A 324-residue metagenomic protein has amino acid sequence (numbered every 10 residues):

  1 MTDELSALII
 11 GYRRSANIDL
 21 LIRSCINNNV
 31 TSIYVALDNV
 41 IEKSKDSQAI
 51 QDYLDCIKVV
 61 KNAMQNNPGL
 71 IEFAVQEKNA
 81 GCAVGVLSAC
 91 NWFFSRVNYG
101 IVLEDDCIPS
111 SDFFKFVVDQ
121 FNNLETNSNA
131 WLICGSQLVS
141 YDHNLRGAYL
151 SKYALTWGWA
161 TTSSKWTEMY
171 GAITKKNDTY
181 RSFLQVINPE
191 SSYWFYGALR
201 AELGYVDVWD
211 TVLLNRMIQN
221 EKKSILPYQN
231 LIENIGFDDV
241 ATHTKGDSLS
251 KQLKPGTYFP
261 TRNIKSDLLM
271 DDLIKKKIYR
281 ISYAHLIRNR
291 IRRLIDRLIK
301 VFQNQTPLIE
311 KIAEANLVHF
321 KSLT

Functional and structural regions predicted by a protein language model:
M1-V102, C107-T324: An acidic/histidine-cluster motif and surrounding catalytic segment that typifies divalent-metal-assisted enzyme active
